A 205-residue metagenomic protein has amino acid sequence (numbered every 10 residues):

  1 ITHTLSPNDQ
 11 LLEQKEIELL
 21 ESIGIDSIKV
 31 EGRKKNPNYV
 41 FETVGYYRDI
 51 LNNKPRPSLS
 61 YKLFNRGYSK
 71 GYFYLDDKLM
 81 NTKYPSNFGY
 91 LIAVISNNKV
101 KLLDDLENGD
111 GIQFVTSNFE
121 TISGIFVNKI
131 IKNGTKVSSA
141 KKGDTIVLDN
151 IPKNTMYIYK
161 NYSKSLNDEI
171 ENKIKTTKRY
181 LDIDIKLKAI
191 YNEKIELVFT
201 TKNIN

Functional and structural regions predicted by a protein language model:
I1-N205: Surface-exposed amphipathic alpha-helical tracts and adjacent flexible/coil segments at the periphery of soluble enzymes
